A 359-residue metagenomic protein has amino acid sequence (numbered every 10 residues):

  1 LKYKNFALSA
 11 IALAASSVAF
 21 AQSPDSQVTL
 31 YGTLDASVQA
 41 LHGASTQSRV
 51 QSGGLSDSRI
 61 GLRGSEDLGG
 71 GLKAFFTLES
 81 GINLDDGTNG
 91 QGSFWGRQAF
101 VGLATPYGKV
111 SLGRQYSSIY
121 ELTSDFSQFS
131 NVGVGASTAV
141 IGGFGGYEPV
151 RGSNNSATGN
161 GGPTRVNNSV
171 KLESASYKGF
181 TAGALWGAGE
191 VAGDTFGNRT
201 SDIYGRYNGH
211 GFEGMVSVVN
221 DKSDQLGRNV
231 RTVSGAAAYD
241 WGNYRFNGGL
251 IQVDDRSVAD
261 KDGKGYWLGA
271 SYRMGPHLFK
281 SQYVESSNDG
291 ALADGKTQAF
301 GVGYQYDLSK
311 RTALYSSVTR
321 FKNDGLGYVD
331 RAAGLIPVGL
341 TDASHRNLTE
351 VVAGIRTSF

Functional and structural regions predicted by a protein language model:
L1-Q22: Gram-negative bacterial Sec-dependent N-terminal signal peptides
S23-A40, S48-G189, G197-R199, R206-H210: Outer membrane beta-barrel
V28-A36, G70, A74-L78, V110 (+9 more regions): Transmembrane beta-strands of outer-membrane beta-barrel proteins
L41-S45, D85-T88, E121-S124, G193-F196 (+4 more regions): Outer-membrane beta-barrel proteins
S45-R49, A157, D254-R256, S286-A291 (+1 more regions): Extracellular loop and loop/strand-boundary signature of outer-membrane beta-barrel proteins
R59-G61, Q98-F100, S169-K171, D202 (+4 more regions): Membrane-embedded beta-strand positions in outer-membrane beta-barrel channels/transporters
F196, S201-Y306, S317-R320: Detector for outer-membrane/organellar transmembrane beta-barrel domains, recognizing the amphipathic beta-strand
A343-F359: Outer-membrane beta-barrel "beta-signal"
